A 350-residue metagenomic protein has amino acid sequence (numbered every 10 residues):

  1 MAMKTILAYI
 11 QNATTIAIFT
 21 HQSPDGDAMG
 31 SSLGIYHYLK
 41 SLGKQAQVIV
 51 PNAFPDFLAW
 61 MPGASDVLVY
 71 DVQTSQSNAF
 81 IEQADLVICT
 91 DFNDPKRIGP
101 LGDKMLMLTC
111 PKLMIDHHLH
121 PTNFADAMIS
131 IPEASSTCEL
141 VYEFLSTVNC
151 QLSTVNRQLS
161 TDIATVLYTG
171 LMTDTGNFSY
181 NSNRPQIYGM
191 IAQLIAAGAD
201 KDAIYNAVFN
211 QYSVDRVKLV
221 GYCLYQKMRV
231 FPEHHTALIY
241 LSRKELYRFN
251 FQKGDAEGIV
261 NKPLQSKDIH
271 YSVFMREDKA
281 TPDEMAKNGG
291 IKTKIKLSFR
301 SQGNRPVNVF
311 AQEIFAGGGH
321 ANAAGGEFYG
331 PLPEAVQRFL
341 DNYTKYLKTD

Functional and structural regions predicted by a protein language model:
A2-Q22, G30-P62, D66-V69, S75-N78 (+3 more regions): Hydrophobic helix-and-loop "lid/oligomerization" segment in the mid-to-C-terminal part of catalytic domains
F19, S23, C89, M114-I115 (+1 more regions): Generic enzyme active-site microenvironment
G26-S32, P95-G99: Short glycine/serine/threonine-rich phosphate/pyrophosphate-binding segments that cradle anionic phosphate groups
G30, W60-P62, L101, F124-A127 (+2 more regions): Short acidic, glycine/serine/threonine-rich loops at helix termini
I35-Y36, K104-M107, S130-I131, G189: Glycine-rich, phosphate-binding/catalytic loops in enzymes
Y38, A64, D103-P111, T147 (+1 more regions): A glycine- and small-aliphatic-rich helix-loop capping segment at beta-alpha/alpha-beta transitions that lines
L68-A127, Q151: Active-site cofactor/cluster-binding pocket
I115-M190: Short alpha-helices
